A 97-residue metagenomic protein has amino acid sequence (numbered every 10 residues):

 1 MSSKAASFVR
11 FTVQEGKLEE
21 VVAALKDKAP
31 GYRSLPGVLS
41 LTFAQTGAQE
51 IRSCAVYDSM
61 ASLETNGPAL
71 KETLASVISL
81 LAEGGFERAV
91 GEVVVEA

Functional and structural regions predicted by a protein language model:
M1-A6, R10-T12, V38-R52, A75-A97: Glycine-rich beta-strand-turn "strand-cap" elements at beta-sheet edges
A6, L25-K26: A generic structural signal for ordered secondary structure
T12-A23: Short, surface-exposed ligand-recognition loops at beta-strand->loop->(often short) alpha-helix junctions that present
E15, A48-I51, S59-L63: Short, charged/polar surface micro-motifs in flexible loops or helix N-caps
E19-V21, S53, L63-T65: Short acidic, gly/pro-rich beta-turn/loop elements at beta-sheet edges and active-site/ligand-binding grooves
D27-L39, V56-A89: An amphipathic, aromatic/His-enriched active-site/gating alpha helix that lines ligand/cofactor pockets
